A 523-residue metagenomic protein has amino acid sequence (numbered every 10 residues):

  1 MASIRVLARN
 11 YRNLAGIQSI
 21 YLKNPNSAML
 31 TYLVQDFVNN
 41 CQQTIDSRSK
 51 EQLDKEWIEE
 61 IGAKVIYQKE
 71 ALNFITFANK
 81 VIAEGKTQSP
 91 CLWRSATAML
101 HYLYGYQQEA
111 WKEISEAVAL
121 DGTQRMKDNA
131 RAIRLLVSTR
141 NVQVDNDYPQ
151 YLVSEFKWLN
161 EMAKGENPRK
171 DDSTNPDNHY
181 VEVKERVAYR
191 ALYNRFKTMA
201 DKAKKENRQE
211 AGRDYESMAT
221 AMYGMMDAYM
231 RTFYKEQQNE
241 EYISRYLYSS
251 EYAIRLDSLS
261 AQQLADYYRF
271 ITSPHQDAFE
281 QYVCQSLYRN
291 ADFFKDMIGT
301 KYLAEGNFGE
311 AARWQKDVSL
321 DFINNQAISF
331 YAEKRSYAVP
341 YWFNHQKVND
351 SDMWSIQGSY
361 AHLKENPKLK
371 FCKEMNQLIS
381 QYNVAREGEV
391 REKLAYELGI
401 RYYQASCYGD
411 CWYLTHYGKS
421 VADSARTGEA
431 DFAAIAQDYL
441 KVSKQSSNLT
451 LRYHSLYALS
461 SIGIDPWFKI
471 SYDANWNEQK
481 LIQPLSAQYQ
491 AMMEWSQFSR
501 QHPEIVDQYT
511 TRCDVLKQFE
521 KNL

Functional and structural regions predicted by a protein language model:
M1-L523: Extracytoplasmic/secretory-pathway proteins
